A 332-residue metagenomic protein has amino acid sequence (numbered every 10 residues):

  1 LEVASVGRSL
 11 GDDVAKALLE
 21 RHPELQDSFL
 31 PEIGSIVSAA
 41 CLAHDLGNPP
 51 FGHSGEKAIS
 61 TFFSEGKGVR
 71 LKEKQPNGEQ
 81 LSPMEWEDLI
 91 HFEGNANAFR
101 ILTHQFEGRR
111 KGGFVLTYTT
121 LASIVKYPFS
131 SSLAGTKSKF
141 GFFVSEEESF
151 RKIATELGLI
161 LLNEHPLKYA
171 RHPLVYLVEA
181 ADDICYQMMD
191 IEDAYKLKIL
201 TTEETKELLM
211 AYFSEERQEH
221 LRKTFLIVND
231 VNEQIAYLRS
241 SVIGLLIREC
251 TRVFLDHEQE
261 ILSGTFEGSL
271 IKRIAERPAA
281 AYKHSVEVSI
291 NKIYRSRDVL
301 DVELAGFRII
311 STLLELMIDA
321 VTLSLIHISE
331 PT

Functional and structural regions predicted by a protein language model:
L1-A39, L46-L238, I247: Sequence-structural signature of the catalytic-core scaffold of metal-dependent phosphohydrolases that act on
E2, Y176, A180-D183, V242 (+5 more regions): Charged, amphipathic alpha-helical oligomerization/scaffolding segments
D13-L18, G66, F254-H257, M317-A320: Solvent-exposed amphipathic alpha-helical surface segments
Y169-Y176, V231-V242, L270, Y294-A305: Non-transmembrane, amphipathic alpha-helical segments
T224-K272: Long, amphipathic alpha-helical stalk/connector segments used for oligomerization, subunit docking, or mechanical
L255-L325: Substrate-recognition/cap regions that form aromatic- and gly/pro-loop-enriched pockets for small-molecule ligands
I326-T332: Residue-level detector of conserved catalytic or cofactor/ligand-binding positions in enzyme active sites
